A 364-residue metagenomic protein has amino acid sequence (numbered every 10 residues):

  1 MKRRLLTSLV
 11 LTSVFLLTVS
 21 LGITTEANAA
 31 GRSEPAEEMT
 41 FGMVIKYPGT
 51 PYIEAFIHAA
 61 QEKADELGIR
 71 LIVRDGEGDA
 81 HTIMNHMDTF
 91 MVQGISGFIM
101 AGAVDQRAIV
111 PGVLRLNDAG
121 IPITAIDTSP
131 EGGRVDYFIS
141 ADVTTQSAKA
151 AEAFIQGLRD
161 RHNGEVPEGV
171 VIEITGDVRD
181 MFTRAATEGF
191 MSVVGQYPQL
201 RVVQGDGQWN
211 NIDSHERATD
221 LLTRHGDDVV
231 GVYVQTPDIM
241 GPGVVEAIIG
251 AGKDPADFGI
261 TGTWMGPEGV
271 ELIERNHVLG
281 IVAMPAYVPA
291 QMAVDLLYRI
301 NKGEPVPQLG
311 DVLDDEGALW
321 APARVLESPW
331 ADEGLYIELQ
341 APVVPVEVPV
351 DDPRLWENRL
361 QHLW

Functional and structural regions predicted by a protein language model:
M1-T40, L114-I121, L363-W364: Short, low-complexity disordered leader/linker segments with a strong preference for bacterial N-terminal type II
P35, I83, I139-G169, R184-A185 (+3 more regions): Hydrophobic alpha-helical segments within soluble ligand-binding/sensing domains
E37-M39, I174-V178, V193, M292-W364: Hinge/cleft segment of the Venus flytrap/periplasmic-binding protein
E38-A59, K63, L67, I72-T89 (+4 more regions): Extracytoplasmic "Venus flytrap"
Y52-E66, Q146-A153, M181-L200, R217 (+1 more regions): Short, solvent-exposed amphipathic alpha-helices that sit in or adjacent to ligand/effector-binding or catalytic
A64-G76, V170-E173, M191-N211, G231 (+1 more regions): Short beta-strand elements in bilobed, periplasmic/extracellular small-molecule ligand-binding domains
V92, G97-D118, F190, G207-L272: Hydrophobic alpha-helical
Q106-R107, P111-T145, K149, Q156 (+3 more regions): Flexible loop/hinge segments that line or gate small-molecule binding clefts
